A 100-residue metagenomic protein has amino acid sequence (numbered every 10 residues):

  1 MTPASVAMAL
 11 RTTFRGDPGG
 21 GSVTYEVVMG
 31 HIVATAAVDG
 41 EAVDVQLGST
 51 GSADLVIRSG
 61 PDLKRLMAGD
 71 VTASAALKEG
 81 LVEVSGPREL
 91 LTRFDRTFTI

Functional and structural regions predicted by a protein language model:
M1-I100: Feature captures hydrophobic
